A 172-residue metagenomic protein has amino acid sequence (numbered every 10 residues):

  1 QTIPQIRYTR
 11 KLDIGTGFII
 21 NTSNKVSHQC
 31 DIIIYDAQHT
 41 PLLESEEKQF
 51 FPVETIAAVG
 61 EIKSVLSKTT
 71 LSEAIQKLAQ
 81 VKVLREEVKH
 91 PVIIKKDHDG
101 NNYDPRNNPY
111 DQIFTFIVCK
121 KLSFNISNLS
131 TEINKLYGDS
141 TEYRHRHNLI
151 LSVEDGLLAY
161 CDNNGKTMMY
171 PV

Functional and structural regions predicted by a protein language model:
Q1-Q29, I34-V172: Intrinsically disordered, low-complexity Ser/Thr/Pro/Gly-rich regulatory segments
